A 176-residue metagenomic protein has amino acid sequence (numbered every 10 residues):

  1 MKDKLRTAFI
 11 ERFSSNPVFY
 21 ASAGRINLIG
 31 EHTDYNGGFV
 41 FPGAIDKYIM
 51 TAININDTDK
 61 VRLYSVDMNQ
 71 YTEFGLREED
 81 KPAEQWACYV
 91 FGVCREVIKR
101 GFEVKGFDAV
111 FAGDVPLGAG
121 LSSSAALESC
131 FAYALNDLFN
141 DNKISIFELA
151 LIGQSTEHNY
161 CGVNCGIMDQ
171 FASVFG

Functional and structural regions predicted by a protein language model:
M1-A125, S129-I146, L151-C161, C165 (+1 more regions): ATP-binding N-lobe of GHMP and related small-molecule kinases
